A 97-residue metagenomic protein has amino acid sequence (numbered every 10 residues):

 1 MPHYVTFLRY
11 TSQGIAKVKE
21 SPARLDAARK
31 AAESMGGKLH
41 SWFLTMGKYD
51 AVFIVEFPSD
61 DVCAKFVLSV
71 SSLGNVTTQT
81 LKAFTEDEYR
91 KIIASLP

Functional and structural regions predicted by a protein language model:
M1-E33, K38, Y49, E88-P97: Short S/T/G/P-rich N-terminal loop/turn motif that feeds into the first structured element of a domain
V5-R9, F43-F66: Short, well-ordered beta-strand segments in beta-rich or mixed alpha/beta enzyme and ligand-binding folds
K17, V52, T78: Generic anion/oxyanion-binding catalytic loop in active/binding sites
G36-F43, T78-T80: A short linear hydrophobic-aromatic micro-motif
M46, F84-T85: Conserved beta-strand edge residues that scaffold enzyme active sites
F57-F84: An amphipathic, aromatic/His-enriched active-site/gating alpha helix that lines ligand/cofactor pockets
